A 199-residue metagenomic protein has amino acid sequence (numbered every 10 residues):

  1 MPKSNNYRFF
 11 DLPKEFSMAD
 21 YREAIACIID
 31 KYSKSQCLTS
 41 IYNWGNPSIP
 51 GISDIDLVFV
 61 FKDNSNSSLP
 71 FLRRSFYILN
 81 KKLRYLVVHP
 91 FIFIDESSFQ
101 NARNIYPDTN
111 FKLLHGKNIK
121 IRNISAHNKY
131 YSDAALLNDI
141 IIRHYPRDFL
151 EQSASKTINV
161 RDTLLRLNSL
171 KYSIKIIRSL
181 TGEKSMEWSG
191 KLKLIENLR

Functional and structural regions predicted by a protein language model:
M1-D20, S68-Y172: Conserved NTP/Mg2+-binding pocket subregion across the NTase superfamily
M1-Y32, S40, W44, I124 (+1 more regions): Non-catalytic helical "accessory" subdomain of NTase-fold nucleotidyltransferases
I25-Q36, L72-R84, I177: Hydrophobic, Leu/Ile/Phe/Ala-enriched alpha-helical segments that form helix-helix packing faces
A26-I55, V60-S67: Active-site nucleotide-donor binding segment shared across nucleotidyl transfer reactions
Y32-Q36, Y145, G182: Short, flexible coil/linker elements and helix-boundary hinge sites characteristic of intrinsically disordered
V58-F61, Y77, K193: Solvent-exposed, non-transmembrane amphipathic alpha-helical segments
S155-R199: Extended, basic/helix-rich recognition subdomains
